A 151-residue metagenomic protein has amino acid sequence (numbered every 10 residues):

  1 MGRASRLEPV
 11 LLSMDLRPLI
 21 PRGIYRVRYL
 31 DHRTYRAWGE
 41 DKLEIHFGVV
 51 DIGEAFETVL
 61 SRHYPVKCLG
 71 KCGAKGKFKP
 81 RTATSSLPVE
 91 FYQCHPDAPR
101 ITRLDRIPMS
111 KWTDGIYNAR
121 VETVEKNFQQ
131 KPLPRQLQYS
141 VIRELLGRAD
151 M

Functional and structural regions predicted by a protein language model:
M1-M151: Short beta-rich binding modules
